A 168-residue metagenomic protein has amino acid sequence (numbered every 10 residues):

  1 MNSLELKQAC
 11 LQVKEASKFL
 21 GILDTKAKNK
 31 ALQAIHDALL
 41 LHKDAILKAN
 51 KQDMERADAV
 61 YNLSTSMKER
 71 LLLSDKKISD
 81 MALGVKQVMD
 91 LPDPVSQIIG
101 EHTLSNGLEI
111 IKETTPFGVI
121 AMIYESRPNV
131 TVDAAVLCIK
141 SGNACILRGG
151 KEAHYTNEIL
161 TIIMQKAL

Functional and structural regions predicted by a protein language model:
M1-E109: N-terminal Rossmann-like NAD(P)+-binding subdomain of aldehyde/semialdehyde dehydrogenases
A38-L41, I159-I163: Short, residue-level hotspots on alpha-helical faces of the histone-fold and other alpha-helical interaction modules
D90-I162: Conserved small-residue-rich beta-alpha loop and adjacent elements that most often cradle the phosphate/pyrophosphate
M164-L168: Short, intrinsically disordered, charge-balanced linker/junction segments flanking boundaries in proteins
